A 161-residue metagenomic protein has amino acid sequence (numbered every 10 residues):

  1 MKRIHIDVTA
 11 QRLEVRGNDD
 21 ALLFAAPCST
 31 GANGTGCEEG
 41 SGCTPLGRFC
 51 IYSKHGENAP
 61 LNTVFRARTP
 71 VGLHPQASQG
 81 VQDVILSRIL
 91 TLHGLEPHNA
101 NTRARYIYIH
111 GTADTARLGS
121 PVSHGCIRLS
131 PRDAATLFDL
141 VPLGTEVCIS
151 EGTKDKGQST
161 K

Functional and structural regions predicted by a protein language model:
M1-I107: Gly/Pro-biased beta-strand-loop elements
L61-K161: Exported/periplasmic cell-wall-interacting domains
